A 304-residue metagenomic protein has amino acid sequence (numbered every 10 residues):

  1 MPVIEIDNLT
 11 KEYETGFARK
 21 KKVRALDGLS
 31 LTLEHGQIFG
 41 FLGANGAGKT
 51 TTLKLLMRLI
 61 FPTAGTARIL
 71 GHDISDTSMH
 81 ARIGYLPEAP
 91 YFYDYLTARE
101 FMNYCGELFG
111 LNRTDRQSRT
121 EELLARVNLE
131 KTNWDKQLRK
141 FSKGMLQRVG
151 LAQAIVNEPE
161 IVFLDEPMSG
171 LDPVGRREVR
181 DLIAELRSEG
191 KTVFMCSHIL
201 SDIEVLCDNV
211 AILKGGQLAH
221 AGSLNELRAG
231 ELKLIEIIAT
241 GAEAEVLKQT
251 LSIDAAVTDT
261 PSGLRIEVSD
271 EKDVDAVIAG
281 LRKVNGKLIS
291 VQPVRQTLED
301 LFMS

Functional and structural regions predicted by a protein language model:
P2-I4, K11-K214, H220: ABC transporter nucleotide-binding domains
T50, D135, A221, G241-A244 (+1 more regions): Structural motif corresponding to alpha-helix initiation and N-cap regions
D73-I74, A242, E271, Q296: Short, surface-exposed acidic/glycine-rich loop or hinge patches that mediate macromolecular interfaces
R177, D254-V257, K287-Q292: A short linear hydrophobic-aromatic micro-motif
R180-V268: ABC transporter nucleotide-binding domain
S269-S304: C-terminal coupling/interaction segments
